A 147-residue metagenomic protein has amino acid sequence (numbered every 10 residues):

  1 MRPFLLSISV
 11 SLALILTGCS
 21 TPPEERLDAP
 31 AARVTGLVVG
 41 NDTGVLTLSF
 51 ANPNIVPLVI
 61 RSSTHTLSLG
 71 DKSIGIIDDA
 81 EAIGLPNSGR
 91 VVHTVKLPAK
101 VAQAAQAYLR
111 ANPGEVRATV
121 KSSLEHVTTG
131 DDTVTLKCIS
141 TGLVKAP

Functional and structural regions predicted by a protein language model:
M1-C19: Sec-dependent bacterial lipoprotein signal peptides
I15-G36: Bacterial Sec signal peptide processing site at the extreme N-terminus
R26, D42, V59-R61, G89 (+1 more regions): Residue-level preference for beta-strand/loop junctions
P30-T35, L48, I77-E81, A104-Q106: Short structured motifs
T35-I76, H126-L136: Post-signal-peptide N-terminal segment of Sec-exported extracytoplasmic proteins
G44-L46, S63-H65, H93-V95, V116-S122: Hydrophobic residues positioned within well-ordered beta-strands of beta-sheet architectures
L69-A105: Intrinsically disordered, low-complexity Pro/Gly/Ser/Thr-rich segments with frequent PxxP/GP/PP motifs and embedded
V101-P147: Terminal connector regions
